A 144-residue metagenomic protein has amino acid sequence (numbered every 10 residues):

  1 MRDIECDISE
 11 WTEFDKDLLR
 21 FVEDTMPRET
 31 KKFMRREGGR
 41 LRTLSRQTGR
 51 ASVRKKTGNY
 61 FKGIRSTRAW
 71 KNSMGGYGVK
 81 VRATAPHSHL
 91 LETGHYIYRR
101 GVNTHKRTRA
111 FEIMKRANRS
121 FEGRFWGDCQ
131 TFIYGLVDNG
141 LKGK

Functional and structural regions predicted by a protein language model:
M1-R82, Y96-K144: Short, Lys/Arg-rich flexible segments
A85-G94: Short, surface-exposed beta-strand/loop "edge" segments at domain boundaries and coil↔beta transitions
